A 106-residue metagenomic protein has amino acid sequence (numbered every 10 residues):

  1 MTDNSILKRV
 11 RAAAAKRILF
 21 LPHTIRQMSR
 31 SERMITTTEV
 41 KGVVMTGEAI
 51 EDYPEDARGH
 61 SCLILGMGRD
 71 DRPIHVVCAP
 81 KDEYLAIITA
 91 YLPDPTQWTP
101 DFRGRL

Functional and structural regions predicted by a protein language model:
M1-L106: Ribonuclease/tRNase effector modules and their secretory precursors
